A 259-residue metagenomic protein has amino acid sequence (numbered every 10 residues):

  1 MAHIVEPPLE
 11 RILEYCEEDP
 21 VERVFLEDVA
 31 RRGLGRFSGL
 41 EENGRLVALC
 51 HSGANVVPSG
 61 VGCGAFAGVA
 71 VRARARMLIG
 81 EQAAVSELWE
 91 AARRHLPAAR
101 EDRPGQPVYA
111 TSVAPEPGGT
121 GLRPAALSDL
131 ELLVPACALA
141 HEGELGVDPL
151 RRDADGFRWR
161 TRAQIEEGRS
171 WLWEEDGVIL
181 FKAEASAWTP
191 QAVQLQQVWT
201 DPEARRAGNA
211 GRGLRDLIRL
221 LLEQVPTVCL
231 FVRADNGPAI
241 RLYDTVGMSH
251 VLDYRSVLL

Functional and structural regions predicted by a protein language model:
M1-F25, A114-R151: Short amphipathic alpha-helix that is part of the acyltransferase structural core
A2-H3, E14-M77, F181-V193: Conserved donor-binding loop and adjoining core beta-sheet/short helix segment in diverse acyl/aminoacyl transferases
E42-V47, H51-T120: Acyl-donor-binding surface of acyltransferase catalytic domains
N43-G44, H51-N55, L145-G146, R152-Q196: Acetyl-CoA-dependent GNAT
G62-V69, Q196-P202, R206-L222, I240-T245: Conserved acetyl-CoA-binding loop-helix of GNAT-fold acetyltransferases
A73-Q82, Q191-A192, L221-V232: Conserved GNAT acetyl-CoA-binding A-motif
I79-V85, P202, L230-L242, S256-L259: Conserved beta-strand-loop-alpha-helix junction that forms the acyl-donor binding cleft
R100-T111, C229, S249-L259: Conserved catalytic-core motifs of GNAT/GCN5-like acyltransferases
